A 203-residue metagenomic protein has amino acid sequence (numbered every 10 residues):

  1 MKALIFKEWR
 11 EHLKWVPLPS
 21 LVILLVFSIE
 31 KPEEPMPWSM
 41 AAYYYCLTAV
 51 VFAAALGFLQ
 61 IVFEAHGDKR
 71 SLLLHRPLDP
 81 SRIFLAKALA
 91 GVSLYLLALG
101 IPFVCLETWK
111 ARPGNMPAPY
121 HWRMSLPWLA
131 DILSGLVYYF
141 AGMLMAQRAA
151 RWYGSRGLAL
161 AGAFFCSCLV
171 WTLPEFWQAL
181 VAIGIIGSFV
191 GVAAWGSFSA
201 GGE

Functional and structural regions predicted by a protein language model:
M1-I5, P80-S81, M116-H121: Juxtamembrane loop-helix boundary motifs flanking transmembrane segments in multi-pass membrane proteins
M1-P17: Aromatic- and glycine-rich beta-strand/loop motifs that create alpha-glucan
I5, L144-A150, I186-E203: Junction motif at the cytosolic side of a transmembrane helix
P19-I23, Y153-S167, I183-I186: Central hydrophobic cores of alpha-helical transmembrane segments in multi-pass integral membrane proteins
I23, F27-Q60, A86-Y153, L169: Secretory targeting signals
I61-A90: Helix-loop-helix units of permease transmembrane domains in multi-pass membrane transporters, especially ABC
S81, S167-F176, V192-G202: Juxtamembrane membrane-interface segments at transmembrane alpha-helix termini
P174-G187: Loop-to-transmembrane alpha-helix initiation sites
